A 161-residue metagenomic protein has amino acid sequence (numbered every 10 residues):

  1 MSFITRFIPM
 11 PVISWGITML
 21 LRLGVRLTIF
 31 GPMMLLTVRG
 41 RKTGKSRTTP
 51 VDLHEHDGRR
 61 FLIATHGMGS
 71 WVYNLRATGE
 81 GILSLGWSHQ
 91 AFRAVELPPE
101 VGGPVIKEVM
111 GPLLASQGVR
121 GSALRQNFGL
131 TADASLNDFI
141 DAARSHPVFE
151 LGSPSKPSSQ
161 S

Functional and structural regions predicted by a protein language model:
M1-L27: Extreme N-terminal tail/first-helix region
M1-S2, K156-S161: Basic/polar N-terminal segments that are highly enriched at the extreme N-terminus, encompassing both cleavable
L20-R22, T48-T49, S135-N137: A generic local structural motif
R22-G40, A123-Q126, A132, P147: Low-complexity, charge- and small-residue-enriched intrinsically disordered regions
G24-R26, R60-Y73: Covalent nucleotidyltransferase core used to form phosphodiester bonds in nucleic acids
G31-H66: Short beta-strand segments
H66-P157: Short, structured beta-strand-loop surface elements
